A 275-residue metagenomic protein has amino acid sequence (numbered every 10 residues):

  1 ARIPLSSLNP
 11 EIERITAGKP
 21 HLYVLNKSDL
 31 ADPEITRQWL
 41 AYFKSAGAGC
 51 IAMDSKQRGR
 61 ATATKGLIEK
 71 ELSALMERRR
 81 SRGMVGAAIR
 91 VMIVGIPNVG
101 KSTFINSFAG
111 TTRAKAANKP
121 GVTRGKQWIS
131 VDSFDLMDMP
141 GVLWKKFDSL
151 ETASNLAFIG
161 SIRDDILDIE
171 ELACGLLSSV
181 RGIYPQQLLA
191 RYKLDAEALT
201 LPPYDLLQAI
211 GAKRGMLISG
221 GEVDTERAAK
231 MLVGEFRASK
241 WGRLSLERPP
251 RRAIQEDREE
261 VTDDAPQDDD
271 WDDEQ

Functional and structural regions predicted by a protein language model:
A1-H21, S28, E34, A48-G49 (+1 more regions): Helix-rich effector regions associated with P-loop NTPase G domains
I3-S6, A74-S81, A114-N118: Active-site phosphate-binding and catalytic loops of NTP-dependent enzymes
K19-L22, S28-V94, G215-L217: Canonical P-loop GTPase G-domain recognition
R60, G100, D135: Short phosphate-engaging motifs
G86-A88, T111, K126: Short coil/loop residues immediately preceding or within conserved phosphate-binding loops of NTP-utilizing enzyme
R90-G110, A114, M139: Glycine-rich phosphate-binding P-loop
